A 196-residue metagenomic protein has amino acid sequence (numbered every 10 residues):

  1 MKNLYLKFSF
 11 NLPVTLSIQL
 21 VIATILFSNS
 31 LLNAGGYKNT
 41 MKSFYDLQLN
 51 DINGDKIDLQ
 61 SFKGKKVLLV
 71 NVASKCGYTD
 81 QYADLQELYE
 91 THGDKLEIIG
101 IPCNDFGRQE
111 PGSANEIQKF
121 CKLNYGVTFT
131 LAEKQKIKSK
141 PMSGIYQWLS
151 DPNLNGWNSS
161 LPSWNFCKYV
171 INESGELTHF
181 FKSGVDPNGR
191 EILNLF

Functional and structural regions predicted by a protein language model:
M1-D46: N-terminal targeting signals for export/organelle localization
G35-Q60, G144: N-terminal "domain-start" segment that seeds a small globular fold
D51, N71-K75: Amphipathic alpha-helical repeat scaffolds
K65-K66, K75, T79-C103, K122-Y125: Conserved helix-turn-beta segment immediately C-terminal to the redox Cys motif in thioredoxin-like folds
L96-G112, T128-S139: Thiol-based oxidoreductase modules, predominantly thioredoxin-like and allied folds used for disulfide exchange
N115-W164: Short, internal strand/loop/helix patches that form the active-site neighborhood or redox-interaction surface
G144-Q147, D151-F196: Thiol-/selenol-based redox modules, centered on thioredoxin-like and closely related oxidoreductase domains
